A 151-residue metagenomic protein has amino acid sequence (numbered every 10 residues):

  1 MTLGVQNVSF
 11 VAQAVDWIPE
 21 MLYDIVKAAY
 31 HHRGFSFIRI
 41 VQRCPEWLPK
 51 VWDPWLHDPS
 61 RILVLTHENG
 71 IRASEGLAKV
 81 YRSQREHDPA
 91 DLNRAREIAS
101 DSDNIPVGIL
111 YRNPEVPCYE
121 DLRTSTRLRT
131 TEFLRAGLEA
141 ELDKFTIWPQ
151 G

Functional and structural regions predicted by a protein language model:
M1-H31, R72: Conserved thiamine diphosphate
V11-A14, F37-V41: Short, conserved beta-strand edge motifs with alternating hydrophobic and charged residues
W17, R43-C44: Conserved beta-strand edge residues that scaffold enzyme active sites
C44-G151: Flexible, low-complexity linker and terminal segments
